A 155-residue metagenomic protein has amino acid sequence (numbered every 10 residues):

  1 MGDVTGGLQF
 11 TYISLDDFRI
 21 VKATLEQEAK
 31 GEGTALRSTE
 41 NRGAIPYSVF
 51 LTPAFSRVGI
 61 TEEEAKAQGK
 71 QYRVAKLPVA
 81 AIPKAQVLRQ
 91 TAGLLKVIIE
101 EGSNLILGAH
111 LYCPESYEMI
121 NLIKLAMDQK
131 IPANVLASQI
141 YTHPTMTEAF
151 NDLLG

Functional and structural regions predicted by a protein language model:
M1, Y12-R42, Q71, Q129: Internal hydrophobic alpha-helix adjacent to the cofactor/substrate pocket in enzyme cavities
M1-L8, S103, L107: Short FAD-binding loop at a beta-strand-to-alpha-helix junction that anchors the flavin cofactor in diverse
V4-T5, V21, V49, V58: Hydrophobic aliphatic residue packing
T5, F18, I98, G102: Anionic group-transfer/hydrolysis microenvironments
G6, L36, V79-I82: Short beta-turn/strand-loop junction motif enriched in small, turn-promoting residues
L8-Y12, G59: Active-site metal-coordination segments of metallo-dependent hydrolases
E26, I45, F50-G155: Flexible, glycine-rich terminal cap/loop adjacent to redox cofactors in electron-transfer oxidoreductases
